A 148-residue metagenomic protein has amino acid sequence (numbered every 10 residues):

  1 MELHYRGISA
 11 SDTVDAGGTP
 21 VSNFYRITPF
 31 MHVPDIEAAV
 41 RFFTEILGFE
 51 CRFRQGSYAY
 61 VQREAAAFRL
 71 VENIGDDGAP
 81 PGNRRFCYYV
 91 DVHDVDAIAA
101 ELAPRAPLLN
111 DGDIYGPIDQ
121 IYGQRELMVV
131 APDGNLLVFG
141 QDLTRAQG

Functional and structural regions predicted by a protein language model:
M1-A38, A67, Y88, Q141-G148: N-terminal beta-strand motif that seeds the catalytic metal site of vicinal oxygen chelate
E2-S9, E50-R84, L136-Q141: Conserved short beta-strand elements that form part of the metal-binding/catalytic scaffold of enzyme active sites
S22-R26, P80-R85, I121: Short glycine-enriched loop/turn motifs at secondary-structure junctions
F30, S57-Y58, E126: A short, glycine- and basic residue-enriched loop/turn that sits immediately adjacent to a domain's principal
D35-E37, Y88-L136: Vicinal oxygen chelate
E37-E50: Amphipathic alpha-helical segments
G48-R52, N110-G112: Short secondary-structure junctions
E72, Q120-I121, M128, V138-A146: Short beta->alpha transition motifs characteristic of CBS
